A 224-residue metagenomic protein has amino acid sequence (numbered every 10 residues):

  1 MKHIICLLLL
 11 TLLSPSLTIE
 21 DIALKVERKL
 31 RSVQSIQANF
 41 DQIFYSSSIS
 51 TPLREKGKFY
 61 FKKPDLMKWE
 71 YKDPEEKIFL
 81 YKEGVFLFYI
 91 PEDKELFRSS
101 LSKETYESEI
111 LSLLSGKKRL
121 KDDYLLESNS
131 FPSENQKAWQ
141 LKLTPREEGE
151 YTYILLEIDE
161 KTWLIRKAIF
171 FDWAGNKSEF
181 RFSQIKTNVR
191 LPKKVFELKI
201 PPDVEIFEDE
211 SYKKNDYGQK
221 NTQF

Functional and structural regions predicted by a protein language model:
H3-L13: Sec-dependent N-terminal signal peptides
P15-E20: Boundary at the C-terminal end of the N-terminal hydrophobic targeting segment
D21-Y45, S50-P52, L80, Y89-T152 (+2 more regions): Flexible, processing/modification-adjacent segments and terminal tails in exported/periplasmic/extracellular proteins
A38-Q42, R54-K56, W69, F180-F182: Extended beta-sheet lipid-handling architectures
K58-S108, S178: An acidic-aromatic
R119-E208: Gly/Pro-enriched, hydrophobic low-complexity segments that function as extracytoplasmic propeptides/linkers
K199-F224: Gram-negative outer-membrane assembly/targeting C-terminal domains
